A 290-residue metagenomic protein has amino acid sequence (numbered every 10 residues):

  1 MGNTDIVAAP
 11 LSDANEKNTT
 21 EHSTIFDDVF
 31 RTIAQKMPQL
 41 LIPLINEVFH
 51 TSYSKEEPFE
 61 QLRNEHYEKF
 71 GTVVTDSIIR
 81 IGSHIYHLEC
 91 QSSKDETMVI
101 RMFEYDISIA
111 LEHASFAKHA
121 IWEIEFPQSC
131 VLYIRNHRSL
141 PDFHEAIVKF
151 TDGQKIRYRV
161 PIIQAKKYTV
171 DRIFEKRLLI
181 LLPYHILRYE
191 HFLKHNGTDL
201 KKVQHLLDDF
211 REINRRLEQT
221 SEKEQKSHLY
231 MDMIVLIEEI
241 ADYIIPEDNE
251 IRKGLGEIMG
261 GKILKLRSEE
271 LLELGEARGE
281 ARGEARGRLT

Functional and structural regions predicted by a protein language model:
M1-R188: Accessory alpha/beta interaction modules
G2-T20, R80-S92, G197-T290: Short, charged alpha-helical interaction segments and adjacent helix-coil junctions
Q39-L40, H50-K55, A114, Y189-T198 (+1 more regions): Short helix-capping/linker segments at secondary-structure and domain boundaries
I109-F116, I186-K194, F210-T220: Short regulatory "switch" loops immediately downstream of catalytic or recognition motifs within protein catalytic
K176-L200, Q204-D208: A cross-taxonomic marker for long C-terminal extensions/tails that follow the last structured domain
